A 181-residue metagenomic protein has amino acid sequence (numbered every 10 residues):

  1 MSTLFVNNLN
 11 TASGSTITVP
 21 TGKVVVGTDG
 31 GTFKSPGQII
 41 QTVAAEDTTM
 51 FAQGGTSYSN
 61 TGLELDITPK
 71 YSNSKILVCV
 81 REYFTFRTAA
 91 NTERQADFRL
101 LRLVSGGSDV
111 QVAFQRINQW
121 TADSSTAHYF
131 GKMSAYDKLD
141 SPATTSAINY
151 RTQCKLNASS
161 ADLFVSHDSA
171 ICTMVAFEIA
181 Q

Functional and structural regions predicted by a protein language model:
S2, Q38, Y58-N60, Y71-N73: Short, surface-exposed loop/turn motifs at beta-strand boundaries within globular domains
T3-F51, Q181: Glycine-rich, low-complexity segments
L4-N7, L65, F98, M174: Small-residue-enriched segments and motifs
I17-T21, A52-L65: Short, polar loop/linker segments at the starts of domains and inter-domain junctions
E46, F51-A52, S57, P69-A147 (+1 more regions): Terminal beta-strand-rich extracellular "head" domains that mediate receptor/glycan or other ligand binding
